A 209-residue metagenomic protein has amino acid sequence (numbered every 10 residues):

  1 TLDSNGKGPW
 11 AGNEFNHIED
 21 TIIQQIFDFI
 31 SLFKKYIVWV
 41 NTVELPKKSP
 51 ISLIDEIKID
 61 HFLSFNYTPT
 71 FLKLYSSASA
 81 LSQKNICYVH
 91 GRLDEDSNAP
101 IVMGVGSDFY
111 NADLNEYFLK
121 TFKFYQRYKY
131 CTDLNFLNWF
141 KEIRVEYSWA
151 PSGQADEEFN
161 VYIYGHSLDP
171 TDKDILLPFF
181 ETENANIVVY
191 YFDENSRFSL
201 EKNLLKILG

Functional and structural regions predicted by a protein language model:
T1-L134: Extended, H/D-rich, highly charged conserved domains that either
V43-E44, S64, K141-I143, L168-D169: A conditional alpha-helix N-cap/helix-loop micro-motif detector
S79-A80, W139-D156: Short, conserved, surface-exposed binding loops centered on an aromatic residue
L114-E142, F192-K206: Catalytic lobes of large eukaryotic enzymes
S148-G209: SIR2/sirtuin-family catalytic core signature
